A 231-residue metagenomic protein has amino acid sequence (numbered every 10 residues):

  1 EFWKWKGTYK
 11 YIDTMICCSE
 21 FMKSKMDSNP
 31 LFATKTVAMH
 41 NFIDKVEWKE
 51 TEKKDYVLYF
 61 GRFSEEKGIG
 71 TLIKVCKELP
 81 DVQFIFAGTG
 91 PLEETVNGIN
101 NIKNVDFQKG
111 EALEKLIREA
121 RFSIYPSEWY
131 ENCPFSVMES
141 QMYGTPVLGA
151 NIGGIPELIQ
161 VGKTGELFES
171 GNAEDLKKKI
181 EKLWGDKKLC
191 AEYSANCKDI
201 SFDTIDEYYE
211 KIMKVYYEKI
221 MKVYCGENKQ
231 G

Functional and structural regions predicted by a protein language model:
E1-T14: Membrane-proximal helix-turn-helix segments that form the acceptor-binding/catalytic region of lipid-linked
I16, E50-K67, I73-K77, I85: Conserved donor-binding/catalytic core segment of Leloir-type glycosyltransferases
D27-S28, A33-D55: Acidic anion/phosphate-binding donor-loop and adjacent secondary structure in glycosyltransferase catalytic cores
E94-K115: Nucleotide-activated donor-binding/catalytic signature segment of Leloir-type glycosyltransferases, i.e., the conserved
R118-N132, T145: Acidic donor-binding loop of glycosyltransferase active sites
I152-G162, E166-L167: Short acidic/histidine- and often glycine-rich active-site loop of Leloir-type glycosyltransferases that engages
T164, D175, K182, L189-D203 (+1 more regions): A short, well-ordered alpha-helix in the C-terminal region of glycosyltransferases
F202-G231: C-terminal alpha-helical cap of glycosyltransferases
